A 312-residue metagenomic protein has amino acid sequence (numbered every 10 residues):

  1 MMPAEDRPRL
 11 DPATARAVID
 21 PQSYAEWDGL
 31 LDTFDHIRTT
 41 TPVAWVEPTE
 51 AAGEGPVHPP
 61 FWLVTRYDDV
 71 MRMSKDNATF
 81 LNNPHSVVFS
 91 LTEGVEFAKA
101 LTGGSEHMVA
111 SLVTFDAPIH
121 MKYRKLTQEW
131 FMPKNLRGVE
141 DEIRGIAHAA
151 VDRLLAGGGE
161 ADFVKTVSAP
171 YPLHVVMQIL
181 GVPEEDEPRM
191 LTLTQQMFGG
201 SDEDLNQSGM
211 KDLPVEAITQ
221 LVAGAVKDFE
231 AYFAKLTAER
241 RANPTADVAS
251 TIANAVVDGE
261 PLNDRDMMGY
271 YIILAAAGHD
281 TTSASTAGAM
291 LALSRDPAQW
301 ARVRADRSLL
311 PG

Functional and structural regions predicted by a protein language model:
M1-G312: Cytochrome P450
